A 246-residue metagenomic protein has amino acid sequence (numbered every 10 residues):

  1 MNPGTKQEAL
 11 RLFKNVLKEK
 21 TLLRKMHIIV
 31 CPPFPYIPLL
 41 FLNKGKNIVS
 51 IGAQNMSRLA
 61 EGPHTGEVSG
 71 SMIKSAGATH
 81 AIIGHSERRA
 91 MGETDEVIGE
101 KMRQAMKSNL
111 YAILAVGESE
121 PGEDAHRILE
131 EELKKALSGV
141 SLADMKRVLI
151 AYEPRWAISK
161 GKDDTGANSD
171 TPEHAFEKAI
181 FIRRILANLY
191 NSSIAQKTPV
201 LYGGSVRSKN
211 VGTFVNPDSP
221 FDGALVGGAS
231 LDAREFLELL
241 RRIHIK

Functional and structural regions predicted by a protein language model:
M1-K246: Active-site loop-to-helix "anion-binding N-cap" substructures in soluble metabolic enzymes
